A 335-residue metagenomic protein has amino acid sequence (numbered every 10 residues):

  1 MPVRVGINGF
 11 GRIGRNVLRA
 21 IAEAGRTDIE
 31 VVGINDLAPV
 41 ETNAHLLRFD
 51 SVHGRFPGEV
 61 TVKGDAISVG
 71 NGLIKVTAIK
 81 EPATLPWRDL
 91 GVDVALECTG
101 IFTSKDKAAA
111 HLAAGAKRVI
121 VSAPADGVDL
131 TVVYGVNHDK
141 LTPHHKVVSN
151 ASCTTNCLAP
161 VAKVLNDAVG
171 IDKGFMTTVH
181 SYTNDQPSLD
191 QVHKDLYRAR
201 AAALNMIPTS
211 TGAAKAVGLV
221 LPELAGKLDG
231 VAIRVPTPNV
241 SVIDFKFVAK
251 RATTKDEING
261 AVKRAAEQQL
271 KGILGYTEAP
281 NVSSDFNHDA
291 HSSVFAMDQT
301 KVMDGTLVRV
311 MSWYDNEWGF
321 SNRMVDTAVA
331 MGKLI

Functional and structural regions predicted by a protein language model:
M1-A199, D326, L334-I335: N-terminal Rossmann-like NAD(P) cofactor-binding subdomain of oxidoreductases, focused on the glycine-rich
F10, G14, S104, A151-T154 (+10 more regions): Generic structural signal for well-ordered, non-membrane alpha-helical segments in soluble metabolic enzymes
L18, A109, A159-N166, T177 (+7 more regions): Predominant activation on well-ordered alpha-helical scaffold segments within soluble catalytic domains
L37-P39, A125-D126, S152-T154, T178-D185 (+6 more regions): Glycine-rich beta-alpha junction loops
K140-T142, R198, V235-S241, V302-G305: Short, flexible turn/loop "capping" segments at secondary-structure junctions
H144-H145, A201-A203, V240-D244, L307-R309: Short, solvent-exposed beta-strand edge segments and adjacent coil->beta transition regions
G170-A232, P238: Catalytic core of tubulin tyrosine ligase-like
G230, V242-I335: C-terminal active-site/capping subdomain that shapes the small-molecule cofactor and substrate pocket of enzyme
